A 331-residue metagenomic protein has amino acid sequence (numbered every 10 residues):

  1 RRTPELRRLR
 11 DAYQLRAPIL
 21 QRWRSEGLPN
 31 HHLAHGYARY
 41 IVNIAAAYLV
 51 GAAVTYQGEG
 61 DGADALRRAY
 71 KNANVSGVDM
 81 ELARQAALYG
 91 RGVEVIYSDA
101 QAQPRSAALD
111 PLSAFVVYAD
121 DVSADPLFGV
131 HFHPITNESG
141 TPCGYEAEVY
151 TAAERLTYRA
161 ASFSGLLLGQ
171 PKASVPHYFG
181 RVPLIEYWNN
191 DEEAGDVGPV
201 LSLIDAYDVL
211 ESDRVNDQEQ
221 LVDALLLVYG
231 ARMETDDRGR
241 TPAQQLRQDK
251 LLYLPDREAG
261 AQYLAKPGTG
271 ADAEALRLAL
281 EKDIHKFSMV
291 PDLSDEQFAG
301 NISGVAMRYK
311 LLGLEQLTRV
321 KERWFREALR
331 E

Functional and structural regions predicted by a protein language model:
R1-L109: Extended, helix-rich architectural segments
L6-L9, Y37-A46, L66-Y70, V130 (+6 more regions): Generic structural signal of hydrophobic/aromatic residues within well-ordered alpha-helices of folded domains
G58, Y70-V75, G195, P199 (+4 more regions): Catalytic cores of large soluble enzymes that bind and process phosphate-bearing ligands
A63-A65, G260-Q262, Y309-L311: A short, surface-exposed helix-loop junction/capping segment
R67, E281-H285, R326, R330: Generic solvent-exposed, charged/amphipathic alpha-helical segments that serve as macromolecular interface scaffolds
A87, V93-E193: Extended, regular secondary-structure scaffolds
L168-A306: Extended, charged amphipathic alpha-helical segments
L312-E331: Extended amphipathic alpha-helical segments with heptad-repeat/coiled-coil character used for oligomerization, fusion
